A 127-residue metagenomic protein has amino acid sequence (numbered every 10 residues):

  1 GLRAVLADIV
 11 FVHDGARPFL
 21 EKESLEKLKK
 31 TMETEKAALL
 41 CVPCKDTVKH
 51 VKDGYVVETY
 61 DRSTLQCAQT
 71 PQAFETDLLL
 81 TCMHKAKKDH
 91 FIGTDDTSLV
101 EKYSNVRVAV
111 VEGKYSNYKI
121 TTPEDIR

Functional and structural regions predicted by a protein language model:
G1-D53, Q69: Conserved beta-loop-beta/alpha segment of the NTase-like Rossmann-fold superfamily that binds/positions NTPs
A7, K30-K36, K52-V56, K85-I92 (+1 more regions): Short, glycine- and charge-enriched coil/turn segments that flank and shape catalytic ligand pockets
D8, E21-E26, E33-E35, E58 (+4 more regions): Glutamate identity and glutamate-enriched acidic tracts
K49-F74: Short, flexible, basic/aromatic active-site loop/helix in glycosyltransferases
Q66-R127: Conserved alpha/beta core of the MobA/IspD/sugar-nucleotide pyrophosphorylase nucleotidyltransferase superfamily
